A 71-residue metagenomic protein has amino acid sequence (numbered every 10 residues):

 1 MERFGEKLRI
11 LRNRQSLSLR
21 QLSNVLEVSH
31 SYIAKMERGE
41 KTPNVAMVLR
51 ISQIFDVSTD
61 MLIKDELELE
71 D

Functional and structural regions predicted by a protein language model:
M1-R14: A short, Lys/Arg-rich alpha-helix, primarily the initiator
N13, E27, R38-E40, L67: Residue-level detection of the helix-turn-helix DNA-binding "recognition helix"
N13, N24, Q53: Alpha-helical residues within the helix-turn-helix
L17-K35: Short alpha-helical DNA-recognition segment
N44-V48: Long, hydrophobic alpha-helical segments
Q53, M61-D71: Short, charged recognition helix plus adjacent turn of helix-turn-helix-like nucleic-acid-binding domains
